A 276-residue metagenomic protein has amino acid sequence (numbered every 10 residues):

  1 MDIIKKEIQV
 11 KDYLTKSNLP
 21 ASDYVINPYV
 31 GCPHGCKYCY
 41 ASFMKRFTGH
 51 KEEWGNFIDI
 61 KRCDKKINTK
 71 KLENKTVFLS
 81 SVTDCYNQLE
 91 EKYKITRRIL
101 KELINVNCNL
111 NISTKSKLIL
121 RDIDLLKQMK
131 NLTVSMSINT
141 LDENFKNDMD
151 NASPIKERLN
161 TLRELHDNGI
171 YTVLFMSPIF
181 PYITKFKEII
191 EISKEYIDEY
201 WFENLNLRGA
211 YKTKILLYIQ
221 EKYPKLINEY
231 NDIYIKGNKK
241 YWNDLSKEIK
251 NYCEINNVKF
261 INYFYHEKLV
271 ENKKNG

Functional and structural regions predicted by a protein language model:
M1-Y29, Y40-T76: N-terminal [4Fe-4S]-dependent radical SAM core
K16, S80-S81, M136, N262-F264: Pocket-edge structural micro-motifs
N27, G31, S177-P178: Conserved acidic functional residues
G31, M44-R46, D84-C85, K117 (+1 more regions): Short active-site-proximal "capping" loops at secondary-structure junctions
H34, Y38: Short, cysteine/histidine-rich loop/knuckle motifs that typically chelate Zn2+
R62-E248, Y252: Conserved AdoMet/S-adenosylmethionine-binding subsite of the radical SAM
K250-G276: Charge-patterned, long linear interaction tracts outside catalytic cores
